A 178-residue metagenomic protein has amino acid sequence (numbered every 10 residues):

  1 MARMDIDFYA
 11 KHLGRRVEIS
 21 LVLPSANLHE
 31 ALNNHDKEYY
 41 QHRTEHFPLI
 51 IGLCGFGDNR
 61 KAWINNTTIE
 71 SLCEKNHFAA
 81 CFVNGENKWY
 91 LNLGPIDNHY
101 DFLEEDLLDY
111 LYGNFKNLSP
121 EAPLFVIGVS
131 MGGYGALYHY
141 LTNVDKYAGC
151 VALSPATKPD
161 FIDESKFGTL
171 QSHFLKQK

Functional and structural regions predicted by a protein language model:
M1-K178: Non-catalytic cap/lid and distal C-terminal segments of serine-dependent acyl enzymes
